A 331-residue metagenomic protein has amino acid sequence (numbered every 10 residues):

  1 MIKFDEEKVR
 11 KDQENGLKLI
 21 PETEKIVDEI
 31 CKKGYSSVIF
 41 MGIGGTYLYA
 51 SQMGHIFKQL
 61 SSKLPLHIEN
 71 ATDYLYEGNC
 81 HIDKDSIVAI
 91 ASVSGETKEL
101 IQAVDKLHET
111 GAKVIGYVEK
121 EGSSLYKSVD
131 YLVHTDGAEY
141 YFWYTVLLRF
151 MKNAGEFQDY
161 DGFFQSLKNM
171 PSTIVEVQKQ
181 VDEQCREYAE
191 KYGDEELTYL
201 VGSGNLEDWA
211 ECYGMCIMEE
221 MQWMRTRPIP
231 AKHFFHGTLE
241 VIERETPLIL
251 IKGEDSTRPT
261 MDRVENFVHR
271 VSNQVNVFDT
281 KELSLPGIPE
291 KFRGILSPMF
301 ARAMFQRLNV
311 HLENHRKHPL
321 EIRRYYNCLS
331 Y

Functional and structural regions predicted by a protein language model:
M1-T23, E29, M151-D159: Cofactor-/ligand-binding subdomain signature composed of acidic, glycine-rich, tryptophan-containing flexible loops
I2-E7, V264-Y331: Phosphate-moiety recognition in structured ligand-binding domains
K18-Y35, Q178-G193: A short, well-structured juxtamembrane/interface segment
L19-I20, E176-Q184, W223-H236: A general structural motif
E29-K84, K191-H236: Anionic-ligand anchoring segments at beta-strand to alpha-helix junctions in alpha/beta enzyme folds, i.e., glycine
S36-M170, I251-F278: Glycine-rich phosphate-binding loops that contact phosphosugars or nucleotide phosphates
N153-G193, L320-Y331: Internal, active-site/partner-interface "lid" segment
A210-N276: Internal helical hairpin/lid segments
